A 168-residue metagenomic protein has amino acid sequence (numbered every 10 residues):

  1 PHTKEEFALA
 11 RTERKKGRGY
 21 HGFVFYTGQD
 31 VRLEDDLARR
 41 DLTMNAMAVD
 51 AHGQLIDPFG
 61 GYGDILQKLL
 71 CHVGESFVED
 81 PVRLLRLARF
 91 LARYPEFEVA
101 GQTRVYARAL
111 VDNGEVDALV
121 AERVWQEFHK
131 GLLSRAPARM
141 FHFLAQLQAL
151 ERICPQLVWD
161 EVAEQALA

Functional and structural regions predicted by a protein language model:
P1-A168: Catalytic cores of the polymerase beta-like nucleotidyltransferase superfamily and closely associated nucleotide
